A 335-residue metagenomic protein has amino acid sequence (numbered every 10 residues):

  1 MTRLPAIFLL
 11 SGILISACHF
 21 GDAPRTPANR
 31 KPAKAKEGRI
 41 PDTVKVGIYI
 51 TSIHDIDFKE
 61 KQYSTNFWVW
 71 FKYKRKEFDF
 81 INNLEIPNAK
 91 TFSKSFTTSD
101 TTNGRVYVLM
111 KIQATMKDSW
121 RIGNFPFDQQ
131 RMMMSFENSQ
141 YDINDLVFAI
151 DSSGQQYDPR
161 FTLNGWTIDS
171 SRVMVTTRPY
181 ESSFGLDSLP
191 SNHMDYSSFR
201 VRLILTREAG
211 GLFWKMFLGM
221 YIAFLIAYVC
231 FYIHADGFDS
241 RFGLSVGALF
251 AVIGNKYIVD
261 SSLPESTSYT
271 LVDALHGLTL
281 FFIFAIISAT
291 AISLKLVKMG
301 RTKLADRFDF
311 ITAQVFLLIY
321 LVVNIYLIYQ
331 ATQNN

Functional and structural regions predicted by a protein language model:
M1-A6: Bacterial N-terminal signal peptides that target proteins for export
I7-S16: Bacterial N-terminal signal peptides
A17-E77, S261-P264, S268-N335: Intrinsically disordered, low-complexity peripheral segments of secretory-pathway and membrane proteins
G21-I204: Soluble non-transmembrane domains of integral membrane proteins
S119-W120, W166, F217, Y232 (+4 more regions): Generic detector of bulky aromatic hydrophobic side chains
R200-F316: Channel- or pocket-lining gating/hinge segments that regulate access to a cavity or pore
